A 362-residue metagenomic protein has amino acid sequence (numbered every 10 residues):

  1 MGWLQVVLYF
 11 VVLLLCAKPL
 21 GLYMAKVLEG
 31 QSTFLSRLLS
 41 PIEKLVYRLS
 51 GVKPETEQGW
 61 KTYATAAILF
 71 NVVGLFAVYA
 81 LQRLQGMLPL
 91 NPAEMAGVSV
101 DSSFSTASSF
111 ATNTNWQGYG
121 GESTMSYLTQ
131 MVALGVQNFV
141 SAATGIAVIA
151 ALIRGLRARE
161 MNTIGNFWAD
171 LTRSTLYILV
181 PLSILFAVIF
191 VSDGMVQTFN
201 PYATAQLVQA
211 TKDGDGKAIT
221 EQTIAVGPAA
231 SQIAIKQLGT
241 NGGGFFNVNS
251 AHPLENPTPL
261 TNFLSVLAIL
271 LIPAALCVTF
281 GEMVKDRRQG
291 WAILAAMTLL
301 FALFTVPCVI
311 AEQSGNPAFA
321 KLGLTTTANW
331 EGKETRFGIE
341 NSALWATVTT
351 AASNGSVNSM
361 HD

Functional and structural regions predicted by a protein language model:
M1-D362: Membrane-proximal intracellular helices of multi-pass ion channels
